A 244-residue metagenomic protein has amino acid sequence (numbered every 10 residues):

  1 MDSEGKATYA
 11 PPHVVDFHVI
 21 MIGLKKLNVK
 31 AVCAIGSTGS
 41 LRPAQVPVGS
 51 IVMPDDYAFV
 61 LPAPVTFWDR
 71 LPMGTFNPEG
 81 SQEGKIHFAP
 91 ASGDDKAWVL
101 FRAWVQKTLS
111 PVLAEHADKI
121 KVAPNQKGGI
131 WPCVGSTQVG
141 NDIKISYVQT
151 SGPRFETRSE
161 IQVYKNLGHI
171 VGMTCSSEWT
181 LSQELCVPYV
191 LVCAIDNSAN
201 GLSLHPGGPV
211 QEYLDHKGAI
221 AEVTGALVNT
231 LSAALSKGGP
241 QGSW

Functional and structural regions predicted by a protein language model:
M1-G93: Metabolite-binding pocket within alpha/beta catalytic cores that recognizes anionic/polar moieties
T8-H13, V148-S151, G168: Short, flexible loop segments at the rims of nucleotide/cofactor-binding pockets, characterized by
V29, G168-H169, V187: A structural motif
V32-S37, M53, D142, V148-T150 (+2 more regions): General beta-strand structural signal in soluble alpha/beta enzymes
E83-N166: Active-site rim beta-loop-alpha module in soluble metabolic enzymes
M173-E212: Zn-dependent metallopeptidase/amidohydrolase metal-coordination segment
A199-W244: His/Asp/Glu-rich mid-to-C-terminal helical/loop segments that flank catalytic regions of hydrolases
